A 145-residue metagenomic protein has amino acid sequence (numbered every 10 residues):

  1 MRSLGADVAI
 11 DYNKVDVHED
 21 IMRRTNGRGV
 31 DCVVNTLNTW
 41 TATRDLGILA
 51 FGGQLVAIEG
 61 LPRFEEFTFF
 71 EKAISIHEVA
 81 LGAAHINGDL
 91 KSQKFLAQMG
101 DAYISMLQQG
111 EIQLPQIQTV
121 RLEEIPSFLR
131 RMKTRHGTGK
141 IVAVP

Functional and structural regions predicted by a protein language model:
M1-L4, E65-E71: Short loop/helix-cap segments at secondary-structure boundaries that form the rim of catalytic
M1-T41: Adenosine-nucleotide cofactor-binding segment
R2-S3, L46, K133: Non-catalytic positions within long, well-ordered alpha-helices that form the structural scaffold/packing of enzyme
H18, T68-Q118: C-terminal substrate-binding/catalytic core of Rossmann-like NAD(P)-dependent dehydrogenases/reductases
G27, Q109-Q118, P126-P145: C-terminal capping/lid region of NAD(P)-dependent oxidoreductase domains
L49-A50: Helix-to-beta-strand junctions that scaffold the AdoMet/dcAdoMet cofactor pocket in Class I SAM-dependent enzymes
G53-Q54: Glycine-centered, small-residue-biased loops immediately flanking beta-strands in adenine/cofactor-binding cores
